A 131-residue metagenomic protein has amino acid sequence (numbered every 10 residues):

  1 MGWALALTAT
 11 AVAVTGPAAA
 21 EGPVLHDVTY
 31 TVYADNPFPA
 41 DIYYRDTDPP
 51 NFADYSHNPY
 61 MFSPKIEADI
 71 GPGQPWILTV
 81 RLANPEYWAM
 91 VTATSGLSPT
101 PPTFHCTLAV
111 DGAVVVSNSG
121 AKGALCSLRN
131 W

Functional and structural regions predicted by a protein language model:
M1-A20: Secretory targeting and sorting signals
V14, V24, F38, T100-P102: Short loop/turn segments at connectors of secondary-structure elements within structured domains
A18, V28, A124: A broad, low-specificity signal marking well-ordered, structured residues that form hydrophobic/aromatic
E21-S56: Short, surface-exposed binding/anchoring microloops in extracellular/periplasmic proteins
R45-S98: Mature extracytoplasmic domains of secretory-pathway proteins
P75-L128: Extracytosolic low-complexity repeat regions of secreted or lipid-anchored proteins
